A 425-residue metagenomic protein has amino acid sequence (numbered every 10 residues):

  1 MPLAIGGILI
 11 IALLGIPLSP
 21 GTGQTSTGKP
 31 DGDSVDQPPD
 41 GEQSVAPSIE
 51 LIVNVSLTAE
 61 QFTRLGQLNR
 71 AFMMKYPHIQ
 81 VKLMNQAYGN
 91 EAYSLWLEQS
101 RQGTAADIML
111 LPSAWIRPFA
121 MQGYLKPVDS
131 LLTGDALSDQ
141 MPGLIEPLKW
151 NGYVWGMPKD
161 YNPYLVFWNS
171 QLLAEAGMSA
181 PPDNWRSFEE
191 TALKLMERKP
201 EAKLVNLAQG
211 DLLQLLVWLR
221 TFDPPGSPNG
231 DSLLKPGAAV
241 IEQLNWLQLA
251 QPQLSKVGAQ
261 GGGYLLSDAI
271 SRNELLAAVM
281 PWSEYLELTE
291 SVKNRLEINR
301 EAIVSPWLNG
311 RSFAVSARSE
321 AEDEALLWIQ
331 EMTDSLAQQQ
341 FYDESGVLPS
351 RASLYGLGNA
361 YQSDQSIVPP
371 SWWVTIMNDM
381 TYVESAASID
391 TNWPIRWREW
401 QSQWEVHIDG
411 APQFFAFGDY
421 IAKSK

Functional and structural regions predicted by a protein language model:
M1-T22, N378-K425: Conserved C-terminal helix/tail region of periplasmic/extracytoplasmic solute-binding proteins
M1-W115, A422-K425: Conserved N-terminal structural module of periplasmic/extracytoplasmic solute-binding proteins
S113-L165, E297: Hinge/lid segment of periplasmic solute-binding proteins
S130-Q140, L204-V205, D223-Q243, T289-L296 (+1 more regions): Short, solvent-exposed loop/beta-turn-alpha elements that line the ligand-binding surface or hinge of extracytoplasmic
W155-K159, Y164, E189-L233: Extracytoplasmic/periplasmic solute-binding protein
A192, G230-G261: Glycine-centered hinge/linker elements that transmit conformational signals in sensory and ligand-binding systems
T289-S353, S402: Extracytoplasmic/periplasmic substrate-recognition and gating elements
D343-V406: Long, aromatic- and glycine/proline-rich binding clefts that accommodate carbohydrate-like moieties
